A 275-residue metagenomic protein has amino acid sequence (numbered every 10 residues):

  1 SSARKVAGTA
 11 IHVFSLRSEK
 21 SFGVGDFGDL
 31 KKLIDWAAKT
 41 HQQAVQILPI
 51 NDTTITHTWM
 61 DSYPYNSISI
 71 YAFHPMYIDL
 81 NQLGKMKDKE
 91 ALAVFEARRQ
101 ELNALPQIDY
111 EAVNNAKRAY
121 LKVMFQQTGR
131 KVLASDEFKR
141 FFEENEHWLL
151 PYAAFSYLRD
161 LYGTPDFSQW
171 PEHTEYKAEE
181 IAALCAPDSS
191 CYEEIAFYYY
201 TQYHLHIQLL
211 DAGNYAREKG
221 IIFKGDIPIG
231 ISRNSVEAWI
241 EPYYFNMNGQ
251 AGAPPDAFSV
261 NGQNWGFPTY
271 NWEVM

Functional and structural regions predicted by a protein language model:
S1-A3, G28-K32, A44, T53-I55: Extended acidic/polar, glycine-enriched regions that form or flank non-catalytic beta-rich accessory modules
S2-F22: An acidic-aromatic substrate-binding cleft motif
A3, A10, H57-H206, I231-M275: Alpha-amylase-like alpha-glycosidases and glucanotransferases acting on alpha-linked glucans and related
A7-I11, Q43-Q46, F223-G225: Hydrophobic faces of well-ordered beta-strands that scaffold small-molecule active sites in alpha/beta enzyme cores
L16-G28, Y270-M275: Active-site mouth loops of central-metabolism enzymes
A37, I47, F155, A216 (+1 more regions): Conserved, mostly hydrophobic/aromatic
Q46-T56, I227-R233: Short, solvent-exposed turn/loop segments enriched in Gly/Ser/Thr/Pro and often Arg
Y198-S232: Conserved, well-ordered alpha-helix/loop/beta-strand core segments that scaffold catalytic motifs
